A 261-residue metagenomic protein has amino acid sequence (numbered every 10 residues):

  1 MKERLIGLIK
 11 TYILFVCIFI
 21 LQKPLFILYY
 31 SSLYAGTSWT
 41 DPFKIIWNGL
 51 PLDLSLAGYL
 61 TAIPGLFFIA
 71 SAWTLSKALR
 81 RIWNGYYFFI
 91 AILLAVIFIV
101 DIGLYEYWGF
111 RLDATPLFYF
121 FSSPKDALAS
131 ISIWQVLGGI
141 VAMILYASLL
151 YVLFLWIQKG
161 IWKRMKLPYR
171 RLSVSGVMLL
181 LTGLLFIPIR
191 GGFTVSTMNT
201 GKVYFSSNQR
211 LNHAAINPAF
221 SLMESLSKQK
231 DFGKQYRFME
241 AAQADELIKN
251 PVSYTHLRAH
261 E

Functional and structural regions predicted by a protein language model:
K2-I13, R80-A91: Alpha-helical transmembrane segments and their helix-start/interface "positive-inside/aromatic belt" motifs in integral
I6-L14, K44-W47, G138, A142 (+1 more regions): Alpha-helical transmembrane segments of integral membrane proteins
Q22-L52, Y86-M143, R164, P188-A219: Membrane-interfacial interhelical loops
L56-F67, V141-L155: Hydrophobic cores of alpha-helical transmembrane segments in multi-pass inner/ER membrane proteins, independent
W73-W83, I161-Y169: Membrane-interface helix-boundary motifs at transmembrane edges
Y146-G176: Cytosolic-side transmembrane helix boundary signature
P168-G192: Internal/C-terminal transmembrane anchor helices
T255-H260: Conserved small/polar residues in nucleotide/adenosyl-binding loops
